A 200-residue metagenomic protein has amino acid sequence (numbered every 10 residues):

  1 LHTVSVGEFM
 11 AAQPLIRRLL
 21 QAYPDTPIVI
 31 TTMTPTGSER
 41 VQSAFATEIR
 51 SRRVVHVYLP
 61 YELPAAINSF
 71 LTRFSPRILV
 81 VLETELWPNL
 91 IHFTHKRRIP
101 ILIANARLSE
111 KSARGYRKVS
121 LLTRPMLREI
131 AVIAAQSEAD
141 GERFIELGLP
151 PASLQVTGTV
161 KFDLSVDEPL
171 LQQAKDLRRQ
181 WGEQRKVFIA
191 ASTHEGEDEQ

Functional and structural regions predicted by a protein language model:
H2-L164, P169, H194-E195: Active-site and donor-binding regions of nucleotide-sugar-utilizing enzymes
D167-G182: A short helix/loop element that forms part of the nucleotide-sugar donor recognition site in Leloir-type
W181-I189, D198-Q200: Charged active-site motifs of nucleotide-sugar-dependent glycosyltransferases
